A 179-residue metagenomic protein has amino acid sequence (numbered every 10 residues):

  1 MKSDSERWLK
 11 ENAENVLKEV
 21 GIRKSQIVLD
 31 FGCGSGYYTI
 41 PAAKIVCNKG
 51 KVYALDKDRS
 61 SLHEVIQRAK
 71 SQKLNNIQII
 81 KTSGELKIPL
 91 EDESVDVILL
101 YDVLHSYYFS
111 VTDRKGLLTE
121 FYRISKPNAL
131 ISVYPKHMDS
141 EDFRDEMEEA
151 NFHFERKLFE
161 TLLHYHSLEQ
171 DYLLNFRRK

Functional and structural regions predicted by a protein language model:
R7-Q26: Conserved alpha-helix/loop element of class I SAM-dependent methyltransferases that forms part of the SAM/SAH-binding
L29, S35-L86: Class I SAM-dependent methyltransferase SAM/SAH-binding core
E85-I98: A short acidic, Gly/Pro-enriched loop at the edge of an enzyme's catalytic core that lines a small-molecule cofactor
Y101-D102: Residues lining the SAM
T112-P127: A short glycine-rich, Lys/Arg-flanked "PGG" loop and its adjoining helix->strand segment in the class I
N128-P135: Conserved beta-strand signature within the Rossmann-like core of class I S-adenosyl-L-methionine
M138-N151: Short alpha-helix
N151, L163-K179: Core SAM-dependent methyltransferase catalytic element
